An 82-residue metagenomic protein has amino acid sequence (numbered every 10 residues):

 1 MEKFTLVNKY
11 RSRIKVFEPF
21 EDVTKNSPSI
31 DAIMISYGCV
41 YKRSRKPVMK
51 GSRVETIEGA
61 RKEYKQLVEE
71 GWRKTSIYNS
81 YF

Functional and structural regions predicted by a protein language model:
M1-Q66, E70, T75-F82: Terminus-proximal functional modules
